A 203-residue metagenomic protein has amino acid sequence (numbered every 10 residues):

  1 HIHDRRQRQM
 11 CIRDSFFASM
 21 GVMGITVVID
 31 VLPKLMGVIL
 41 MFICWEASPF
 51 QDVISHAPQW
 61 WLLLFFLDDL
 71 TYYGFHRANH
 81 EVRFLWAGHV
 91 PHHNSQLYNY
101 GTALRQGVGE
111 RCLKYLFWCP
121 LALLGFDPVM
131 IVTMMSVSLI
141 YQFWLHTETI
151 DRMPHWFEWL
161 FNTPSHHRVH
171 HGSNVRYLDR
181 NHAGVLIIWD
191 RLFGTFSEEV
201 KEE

Functional and structural regions predicted by a protein language model:
H1-R8, I12: Single conserved hydrophobic/aromatic residue that forms the stacking wall/gate of nucleotide- or nucleobase-binding
R13-G24: Loop-to-helix transition at the N-terminal end of transmembrane alpha-helices
G24-P33, F50, I54-E203: Membrane-embedded catalytic scaffold of the fatty acid hydroxylase/desaturase
M41-V53: Membrane-interface helix termini and inter-helical loops of multi-pass transporters
